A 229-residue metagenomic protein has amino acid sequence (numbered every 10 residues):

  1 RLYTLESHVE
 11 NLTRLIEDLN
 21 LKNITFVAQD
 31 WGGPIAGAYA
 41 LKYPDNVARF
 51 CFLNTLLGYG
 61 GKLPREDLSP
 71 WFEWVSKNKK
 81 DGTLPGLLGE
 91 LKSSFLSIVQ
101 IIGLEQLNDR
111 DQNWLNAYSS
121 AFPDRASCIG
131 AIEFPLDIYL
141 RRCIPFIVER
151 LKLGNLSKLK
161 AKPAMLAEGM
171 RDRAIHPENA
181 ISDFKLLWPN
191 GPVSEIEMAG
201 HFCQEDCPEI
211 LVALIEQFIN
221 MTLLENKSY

Functional and structural regions predicted by a protein language model:
R1-V27, W31-E195, Q204, T222: Flexible "cap/lid" subdomain of the alpha/beta-hydrolase fold that forms the substrate-access gate
P189-Y229: Catalytic active-site module of serine/aspartate enzymes centered on a nucleophile-bearing elbow/loop
